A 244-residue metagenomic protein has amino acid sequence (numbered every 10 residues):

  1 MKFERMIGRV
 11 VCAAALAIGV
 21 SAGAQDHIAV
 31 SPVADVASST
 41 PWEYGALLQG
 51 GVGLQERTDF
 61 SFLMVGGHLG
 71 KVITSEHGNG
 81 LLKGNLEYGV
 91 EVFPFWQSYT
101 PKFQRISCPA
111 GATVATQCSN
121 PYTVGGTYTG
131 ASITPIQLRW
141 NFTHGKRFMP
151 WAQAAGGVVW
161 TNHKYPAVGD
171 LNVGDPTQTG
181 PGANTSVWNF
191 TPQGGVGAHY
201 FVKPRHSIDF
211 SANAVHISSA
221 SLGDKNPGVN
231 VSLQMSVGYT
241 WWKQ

Functional and structural regions predicted by a protein language model:
M1-V36, Q244: Cleavable N-terminal export/targeting peptides
Q25-I28, P32-P41, T74-L86, T143-M149 (+2 more regions): Short loop/turn motifs that connect adjacent beta-strands in outer-membrane beta-barrel proteins
V36-V52, L86-V92: Transmembrane beta-strand segments of Gram-negative outer membrane beta-barrel proteins
T40-W42, D59-V65, T127-T134, F148 (+2 more regions): Residues that define the transmembrane beta-barrel architecture of outer-membrane proteins
E43-L54, G157, F210-H216: Transmembrane beta-strand segments that form the barrel wall of outer-membrane beta-barrel proteins
V52-Q55, S119-G125, L171, P176-N184 (+1 more regions): Extracellular loop and loop/strand-boundary signature of outer-membrane beta-barrel proteins
L63-V168, G238-T240: Gram-negative (and chloroplast) outer-membrane scaffold detector with strong preference for beta-barrel transmembrane
V229-Q244: Outer-membrane beta-barrel "beta-signal"
